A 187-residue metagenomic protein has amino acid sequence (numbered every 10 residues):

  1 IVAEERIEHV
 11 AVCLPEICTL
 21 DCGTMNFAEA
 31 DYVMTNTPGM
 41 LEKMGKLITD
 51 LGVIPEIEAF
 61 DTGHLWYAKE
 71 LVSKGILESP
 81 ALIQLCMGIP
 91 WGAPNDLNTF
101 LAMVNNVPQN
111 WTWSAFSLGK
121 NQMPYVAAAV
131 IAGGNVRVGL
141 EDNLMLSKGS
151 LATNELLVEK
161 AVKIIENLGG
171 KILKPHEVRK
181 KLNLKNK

Functional and structural regions predicted by a protein language model:
I1-V2, D61: Short, glycine/charge-rich beta-strand/loop segments that flank catalytic centers and engage negatively charged groups
V2-V10, Q122-V126: Short, acidic/polar
C13: Active-site charged/polar residues at nucleotide-handling catalytic sites that mediate phosphoryl, nucleotidyl
I17-L140, L151-A152, L156: Catalytic alpha/beta core domains of metabolic enzymes, predominantly
Y32-V33, S147-G170: C-terminal helical cap(s) of enzyme catalytic domains, especially alpha/beta-barrels
L65-W66, L146-S147, L182-N183: Short secondary-structure boundary/hinge segments and terminal tails
K163-K187: Mid-to-C-terminal alpha-helical segments outside catalytic/metal-binding sites
